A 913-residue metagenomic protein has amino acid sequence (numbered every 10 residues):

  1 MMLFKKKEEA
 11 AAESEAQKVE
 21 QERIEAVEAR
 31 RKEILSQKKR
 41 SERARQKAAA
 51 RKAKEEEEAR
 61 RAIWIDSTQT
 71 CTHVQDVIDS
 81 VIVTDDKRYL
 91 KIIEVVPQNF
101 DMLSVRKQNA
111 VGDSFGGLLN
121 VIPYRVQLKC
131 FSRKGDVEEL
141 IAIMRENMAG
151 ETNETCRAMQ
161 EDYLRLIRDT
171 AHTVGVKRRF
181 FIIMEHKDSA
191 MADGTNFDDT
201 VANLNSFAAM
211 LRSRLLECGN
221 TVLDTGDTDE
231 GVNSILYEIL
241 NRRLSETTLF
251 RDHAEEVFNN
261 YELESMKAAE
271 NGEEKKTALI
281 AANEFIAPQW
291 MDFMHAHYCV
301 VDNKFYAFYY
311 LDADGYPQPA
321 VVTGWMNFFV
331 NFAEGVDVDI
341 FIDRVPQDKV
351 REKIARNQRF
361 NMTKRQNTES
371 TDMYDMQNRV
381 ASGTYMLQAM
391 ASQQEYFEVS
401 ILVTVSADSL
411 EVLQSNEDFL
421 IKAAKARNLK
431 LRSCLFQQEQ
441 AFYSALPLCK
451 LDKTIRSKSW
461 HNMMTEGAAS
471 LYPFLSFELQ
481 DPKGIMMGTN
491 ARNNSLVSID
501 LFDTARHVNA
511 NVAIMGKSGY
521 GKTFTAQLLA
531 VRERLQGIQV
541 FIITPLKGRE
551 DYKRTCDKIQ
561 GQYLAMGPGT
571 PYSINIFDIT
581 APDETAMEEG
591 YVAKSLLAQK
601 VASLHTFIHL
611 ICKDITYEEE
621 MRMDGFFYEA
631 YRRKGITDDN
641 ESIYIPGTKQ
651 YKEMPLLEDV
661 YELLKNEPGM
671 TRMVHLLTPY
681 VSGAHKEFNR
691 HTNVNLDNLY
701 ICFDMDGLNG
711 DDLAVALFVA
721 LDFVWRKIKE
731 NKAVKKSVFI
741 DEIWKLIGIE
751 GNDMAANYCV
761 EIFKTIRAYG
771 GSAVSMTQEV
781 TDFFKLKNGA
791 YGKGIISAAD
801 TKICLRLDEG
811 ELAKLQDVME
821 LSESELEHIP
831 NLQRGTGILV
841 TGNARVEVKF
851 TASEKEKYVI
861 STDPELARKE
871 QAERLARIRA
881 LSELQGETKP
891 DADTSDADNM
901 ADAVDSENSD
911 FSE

Functional and structural regions predicted by a protein language model:
M2-L3, C71, V81-I82, K91-N99 (+13 more regions): P-loop NTPase motor domains
M2-P473: Extended, folded cores of ATP/NTP-driven motor/assembly subunits in large transport and secretion machines
D86-K87, F474-T525, L529: Active-site-adjacent "gating/activation" loops or surface patches in catalytic cores
V512-A513, F541, C702: Short hydrophobic/aromatic beta-strand immediately N-terminal to the Walker A/P-loop
V531-F541, I559: Post-Walker A helix-loop "phosphate-sensing" segment adjacent to the P-loop in P-loop NTPases
Q560-L564, A790-C804: A short helix-turn-beta junction within AAA+ P-loop NTPase domains corresponding to the substrate/partner-engaging
T777: H-loop/switch region of ABC-family ATPase nucleotide-binding domains
S822-L875: Conserved P-loop NTPase
